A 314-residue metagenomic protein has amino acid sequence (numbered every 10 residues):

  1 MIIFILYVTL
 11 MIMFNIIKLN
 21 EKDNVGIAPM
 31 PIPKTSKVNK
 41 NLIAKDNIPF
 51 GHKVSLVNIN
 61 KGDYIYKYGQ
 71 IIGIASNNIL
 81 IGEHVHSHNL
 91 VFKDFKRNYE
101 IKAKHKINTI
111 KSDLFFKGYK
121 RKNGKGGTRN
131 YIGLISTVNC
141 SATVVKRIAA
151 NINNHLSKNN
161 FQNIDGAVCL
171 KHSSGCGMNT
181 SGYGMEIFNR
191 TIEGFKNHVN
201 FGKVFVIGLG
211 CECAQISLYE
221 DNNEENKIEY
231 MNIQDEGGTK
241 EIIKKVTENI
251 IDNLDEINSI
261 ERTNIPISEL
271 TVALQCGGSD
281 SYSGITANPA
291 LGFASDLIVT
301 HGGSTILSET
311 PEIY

Functional and structural regions predicted by a protein language model:
M1-I12: Short, Lys/Arg-enriched N-terminal segments with co-localized hydrophobic residues within the first ~10-30 amino acids
M13-Y314: Metallocofactor- and cofactor-centric catalytic cores in central/energy metabolism, strongly enriched
